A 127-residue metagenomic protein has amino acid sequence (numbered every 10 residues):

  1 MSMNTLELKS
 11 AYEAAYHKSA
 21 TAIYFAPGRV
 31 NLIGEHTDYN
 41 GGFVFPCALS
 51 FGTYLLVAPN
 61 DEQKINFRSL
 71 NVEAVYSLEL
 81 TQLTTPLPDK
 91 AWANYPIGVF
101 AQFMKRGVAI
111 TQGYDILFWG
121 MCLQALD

Functional and structural regions predicted by a protein language model:
S2-D127: ATP-binding N-lobe of GHMP and related small-molecule kinases
